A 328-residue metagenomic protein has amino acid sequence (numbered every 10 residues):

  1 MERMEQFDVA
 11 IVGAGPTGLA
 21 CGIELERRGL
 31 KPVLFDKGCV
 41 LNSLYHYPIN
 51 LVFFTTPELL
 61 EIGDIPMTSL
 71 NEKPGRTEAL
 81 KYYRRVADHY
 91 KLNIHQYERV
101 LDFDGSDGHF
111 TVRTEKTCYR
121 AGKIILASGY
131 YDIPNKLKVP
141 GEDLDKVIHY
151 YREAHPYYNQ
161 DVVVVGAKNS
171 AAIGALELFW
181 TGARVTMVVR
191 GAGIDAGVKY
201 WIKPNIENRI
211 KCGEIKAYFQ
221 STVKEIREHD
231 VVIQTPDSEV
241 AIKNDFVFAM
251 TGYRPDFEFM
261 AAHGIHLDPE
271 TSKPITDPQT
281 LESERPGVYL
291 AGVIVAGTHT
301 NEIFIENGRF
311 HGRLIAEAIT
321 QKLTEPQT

Functional and structural regions predicted by a protein language model:
R3-T17, Q160-V165: Beta1/beta-strand and adjacent pyrophosphate-binding region of the FAD-binding site in flavoprotein oxidoreductases
D8, K31, D161, A183-T186 (+1 more regions): Residues at the starts of beta-strands that form the adenosine-phosphate
A14-L92, A172-Y200, P269-E270: Beta1-alpha1 glycine-rich phosphate/pyrophosphate-binding loop at the start of Rossmann-like nucleotide-binding domains
I94-V112, C118-Y119, W180-T271, Q327-T328: A Rossmann-like FAD-binding core segment of flavoenzymes
G105, T117-I202: Predominantly flavin-linked oxidoreductase catalytic cores and closely associated redox partners
I124, D245-F248, Y289: AMP-binding/adenylate-forming core of the ANL superfamily
E142-P156, Y253-E302: FAD-site-proximal beta/loop scaffold in flavoenzymes
G292-T328: A conserved FAD-binding loop/helix module that cradles the flavin
